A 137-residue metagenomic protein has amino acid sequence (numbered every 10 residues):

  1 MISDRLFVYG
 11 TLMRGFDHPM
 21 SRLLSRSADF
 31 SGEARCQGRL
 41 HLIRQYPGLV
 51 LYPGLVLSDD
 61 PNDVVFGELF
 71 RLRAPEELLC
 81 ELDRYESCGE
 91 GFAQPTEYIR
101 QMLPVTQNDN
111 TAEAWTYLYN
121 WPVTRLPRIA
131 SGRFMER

Functional and structural regions predicted by a protein language model:
M1-R137: Glycine-aromatic micro-motifs
